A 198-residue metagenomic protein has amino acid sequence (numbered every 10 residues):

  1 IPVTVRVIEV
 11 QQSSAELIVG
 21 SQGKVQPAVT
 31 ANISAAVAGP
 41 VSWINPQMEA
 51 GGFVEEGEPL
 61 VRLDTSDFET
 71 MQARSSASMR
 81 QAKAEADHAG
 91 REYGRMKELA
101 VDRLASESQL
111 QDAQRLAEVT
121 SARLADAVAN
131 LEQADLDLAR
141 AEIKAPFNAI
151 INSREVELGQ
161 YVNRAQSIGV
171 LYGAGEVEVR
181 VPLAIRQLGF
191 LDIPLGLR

Functional and structural regions predicted by a protein language model:
I1-K24, A145, Q187-R198: Acidic, gly/proline-rich low-complexity N-terminal segments at the extreme N terminus
Q12-S78, D102, N152-E157, R164: Long, amphipathic coiled-coil "stalk"/hairpin helices in large membrane-associated assemblies
L17-N45, A129-P146, L171-G173, V179: Short beta-strand-turn/beta-hairpin segments enriched in glycine/proline and small hydrophobics that form edge-strand
K24, G52-P59, E142-P194: Surface-exposed patches in structured soluble domains
D67-L136, R154, V179: Alpha-helical coiled-coil segments
